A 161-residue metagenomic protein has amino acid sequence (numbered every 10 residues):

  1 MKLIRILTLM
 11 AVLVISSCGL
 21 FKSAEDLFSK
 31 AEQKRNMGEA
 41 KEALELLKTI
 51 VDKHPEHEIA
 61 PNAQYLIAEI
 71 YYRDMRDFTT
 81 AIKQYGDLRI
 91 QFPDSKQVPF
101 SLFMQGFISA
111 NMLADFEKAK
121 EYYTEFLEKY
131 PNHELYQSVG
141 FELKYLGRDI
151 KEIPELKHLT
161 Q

Functional and structural regions predicted by a protein language model:
K2-L9, V14-Q161: Acidic, polar-rich low-complexity tracts and alpha-helical solenoid repeat scaffolds
